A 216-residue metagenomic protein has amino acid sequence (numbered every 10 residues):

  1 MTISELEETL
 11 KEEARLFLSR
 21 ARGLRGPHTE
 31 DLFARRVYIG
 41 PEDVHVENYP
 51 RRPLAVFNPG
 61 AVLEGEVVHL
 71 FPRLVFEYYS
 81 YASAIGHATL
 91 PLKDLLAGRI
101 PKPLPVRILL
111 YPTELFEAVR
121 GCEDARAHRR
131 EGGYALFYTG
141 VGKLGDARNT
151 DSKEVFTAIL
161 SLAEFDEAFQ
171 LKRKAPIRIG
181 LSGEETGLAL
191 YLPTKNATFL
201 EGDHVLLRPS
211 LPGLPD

Functional and structural regions predicted by a protein language model:
M1-L54, V62-R120, H128-D216: Beta-rich carbohydrate-recognition and catalytic domains
N58: Extracellular/lumenal glycan-associated surfaces
